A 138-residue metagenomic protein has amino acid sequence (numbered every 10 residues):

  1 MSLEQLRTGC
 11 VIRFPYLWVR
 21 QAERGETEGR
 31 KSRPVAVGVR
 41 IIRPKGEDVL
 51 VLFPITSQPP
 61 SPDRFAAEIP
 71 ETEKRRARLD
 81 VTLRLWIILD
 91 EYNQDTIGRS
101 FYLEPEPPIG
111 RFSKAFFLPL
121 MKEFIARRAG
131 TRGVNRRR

Functional and structural regions predicted by a protein language model:
E4, I69-R138: C-terminal terminal-subdomain/extension
I12, L50, A67, W86-I87: A broad, low-specificity signal marking well-ordered, structured residues that form hydrophobic/aromatic
R24-S32, G38-R75: Compact nucleic-acid interaction/catalytic patches
